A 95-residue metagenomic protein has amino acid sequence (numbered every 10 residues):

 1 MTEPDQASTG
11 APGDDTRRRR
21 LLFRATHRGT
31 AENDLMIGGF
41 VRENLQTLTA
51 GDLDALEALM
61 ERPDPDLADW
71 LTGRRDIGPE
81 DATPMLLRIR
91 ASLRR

Functional and structural regions predicted by a protein language model:
T2-R95: Positively charged, polar, low-complexity stretches
